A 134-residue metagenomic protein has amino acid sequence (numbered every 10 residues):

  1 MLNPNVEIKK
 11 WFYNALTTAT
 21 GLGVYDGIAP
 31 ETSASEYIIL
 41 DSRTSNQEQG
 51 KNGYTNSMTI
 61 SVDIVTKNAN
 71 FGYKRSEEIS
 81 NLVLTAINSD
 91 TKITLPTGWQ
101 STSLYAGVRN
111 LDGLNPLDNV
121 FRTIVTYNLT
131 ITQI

Functional and structural regions predicted by a protein language model:
M1-I28, S42-I134: Charged, amphipathic alpha-helical segments and their flanking helix caps
E31: Short, charge-patterned binding micro-sites
A34-T44: A short, hydrophobic beta-strand-centered structural micro-motif
